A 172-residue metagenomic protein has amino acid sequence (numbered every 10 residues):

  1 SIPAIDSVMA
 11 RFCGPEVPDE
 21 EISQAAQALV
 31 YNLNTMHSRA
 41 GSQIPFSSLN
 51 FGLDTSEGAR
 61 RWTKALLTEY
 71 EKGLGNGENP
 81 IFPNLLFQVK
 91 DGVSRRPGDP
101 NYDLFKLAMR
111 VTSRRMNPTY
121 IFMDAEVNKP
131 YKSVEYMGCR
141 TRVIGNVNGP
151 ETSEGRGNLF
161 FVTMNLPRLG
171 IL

Functional and structural regions predicted by a protein language model:
S1-L172: Conserved catalytic cores of very large enzyme subunits
